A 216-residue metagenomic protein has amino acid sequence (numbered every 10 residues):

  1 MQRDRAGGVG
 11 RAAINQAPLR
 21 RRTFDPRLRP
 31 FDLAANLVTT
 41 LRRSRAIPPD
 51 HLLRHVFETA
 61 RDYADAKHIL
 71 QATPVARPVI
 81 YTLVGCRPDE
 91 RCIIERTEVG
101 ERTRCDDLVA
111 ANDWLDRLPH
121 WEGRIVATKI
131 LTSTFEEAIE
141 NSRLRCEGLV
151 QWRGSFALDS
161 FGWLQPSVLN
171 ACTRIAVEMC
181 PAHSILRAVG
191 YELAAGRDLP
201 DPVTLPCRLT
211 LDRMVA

Functional and structural regions predicted by a protein language model:
M1-A216: C-terminal, well-structured catalytic/ligand-binding subdomain of enzymes
